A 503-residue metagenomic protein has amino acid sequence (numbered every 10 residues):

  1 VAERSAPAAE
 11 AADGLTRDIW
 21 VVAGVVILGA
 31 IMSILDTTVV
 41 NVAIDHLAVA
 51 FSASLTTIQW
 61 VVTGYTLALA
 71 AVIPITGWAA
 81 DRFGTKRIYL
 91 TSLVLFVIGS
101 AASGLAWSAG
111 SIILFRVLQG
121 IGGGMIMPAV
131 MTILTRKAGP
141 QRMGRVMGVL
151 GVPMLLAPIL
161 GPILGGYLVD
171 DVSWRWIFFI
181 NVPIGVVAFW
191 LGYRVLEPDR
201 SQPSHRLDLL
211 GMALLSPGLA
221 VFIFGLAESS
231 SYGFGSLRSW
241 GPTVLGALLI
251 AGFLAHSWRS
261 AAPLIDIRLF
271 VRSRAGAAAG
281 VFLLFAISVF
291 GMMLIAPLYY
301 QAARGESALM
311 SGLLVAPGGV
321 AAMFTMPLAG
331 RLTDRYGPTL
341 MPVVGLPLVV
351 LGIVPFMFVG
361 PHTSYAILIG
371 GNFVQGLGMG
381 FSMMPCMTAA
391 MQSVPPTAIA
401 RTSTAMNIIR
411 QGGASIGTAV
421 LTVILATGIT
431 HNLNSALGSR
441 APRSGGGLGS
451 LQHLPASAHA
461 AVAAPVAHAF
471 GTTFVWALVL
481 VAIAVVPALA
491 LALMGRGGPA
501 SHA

Functional and structural regions predicted by a protein language model:
V1-A30, I34, A255, R274 (+1 more regions): Transmembrane-helix exit segments and adjacent C-terminal regions of multi-pass membrane proteins
E10-D13, W20, Q141, V187-S216 (+3 more regions): Flexible interhelical linker loops that connect adjacent transmembrane helices in multi-pass membrane transporters
D18-I75, S111-I112, G151, S173 (+6 more regions): Transmembrane core module of solute transporters
V42, P74-I75, I159, I163 (+5 more regions): Residue-level hotspots within transmembrane alpha-helices of multi-pass secondary transporters
T66, I73-G211, L237, H362 (+1 more regions): Helix-loop-helix hairpins in multi-pass membrane proteins, especially solute transporters
G77, D81-V94, W107-S111, P128-T132 (+5 more regions): C-terminal module of multi-pass small-molecule transporters
D170-F179, E228-S239, S307, T427-L478: A membrane-interface helix-boundary motif in multi-pass transporters
P183-R200, G218-A227, G246-S260, V485-M494: C-terminal membrane-cytosol helix-exit motif in multi-pass small-molecule transporters
